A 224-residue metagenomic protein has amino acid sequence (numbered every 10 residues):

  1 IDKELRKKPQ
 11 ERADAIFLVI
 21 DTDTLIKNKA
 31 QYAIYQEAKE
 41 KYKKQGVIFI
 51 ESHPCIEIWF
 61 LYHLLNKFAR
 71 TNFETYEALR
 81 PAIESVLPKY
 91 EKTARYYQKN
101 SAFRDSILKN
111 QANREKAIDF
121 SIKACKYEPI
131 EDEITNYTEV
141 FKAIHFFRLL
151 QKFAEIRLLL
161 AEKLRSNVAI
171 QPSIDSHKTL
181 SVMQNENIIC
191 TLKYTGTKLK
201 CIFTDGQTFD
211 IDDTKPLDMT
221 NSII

Functional and structural regions predicted by a protein language model:
D2-F17, T22-A161, I174: C-terminal accessory helical subdomains adjacent to catalytic cores in phosphodiester- and nucleotide-handling enzymes
P81, K89, N110, A161-E162 (+5 more regions): Generic detector of low-complexity/intrinsically disordered segments and short hydrophobic N-terminal stretches
E115, Y137, F153, R165-N167 (+2 more regions): Low-complexity, intrinsically disordered short peptide segments enriched in small/polar/basic residues
F153-L164, G206-I224: Mixed-charge, Lys/Arg-enriched low-complexity segments
E155, A169, S173, N187-I188 (+3 more regions): Generic short N-terminal amphipathic or hydrophobic helices
R165-K198: Amphipathic, interaction-prone secondary-structure segments
I188-D218: Intrinsically disordered, low-complexity regulatory segments enriched in Ser/Thr/Pro and charged residues
